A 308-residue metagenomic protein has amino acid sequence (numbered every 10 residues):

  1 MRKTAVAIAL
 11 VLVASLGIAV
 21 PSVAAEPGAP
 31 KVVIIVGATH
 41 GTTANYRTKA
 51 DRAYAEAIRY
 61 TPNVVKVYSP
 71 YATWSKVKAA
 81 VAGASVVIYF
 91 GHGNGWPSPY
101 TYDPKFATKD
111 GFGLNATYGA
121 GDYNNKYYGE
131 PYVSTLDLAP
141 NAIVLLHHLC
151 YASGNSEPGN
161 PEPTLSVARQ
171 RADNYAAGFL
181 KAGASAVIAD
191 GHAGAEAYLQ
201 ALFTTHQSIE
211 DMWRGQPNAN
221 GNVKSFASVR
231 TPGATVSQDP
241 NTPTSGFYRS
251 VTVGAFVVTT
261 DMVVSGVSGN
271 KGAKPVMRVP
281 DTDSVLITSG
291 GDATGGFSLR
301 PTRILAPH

Functional and structural regions predicted by a protein language model:
M1-A24: Secretory targeting and sorting signals
S22-G28, T135-D137: Short boundary motifs at domain starts and secondary-structure transition points
A24-A25, A306-H308: Composition-driven, intrinsically disordered low-complexity tracts enriched in small residues
E26-T117, S166, Q170: A domain-level signal for caspase-like cysteine endopeptidase catalytic cores and their zymogen-processing architecture
I35-H40, V67-Y71, Y89-G93, H147-A152 (+3 more regions): Active-site-proximal beta-strand/loop segments in catalytic clefts of secreted hydrolases
A57, T61, A84-G91, H148-L149 (+4 more regions): Sec/Tat-exported extracytoplasmic proteins
W96-S185: Cysteine protease catalytic core and zymogen-processing segment of caspase-like enzymes
S153-L305: Active-site-proximal C-terminal subdomain of hydrolase catalytic domains
